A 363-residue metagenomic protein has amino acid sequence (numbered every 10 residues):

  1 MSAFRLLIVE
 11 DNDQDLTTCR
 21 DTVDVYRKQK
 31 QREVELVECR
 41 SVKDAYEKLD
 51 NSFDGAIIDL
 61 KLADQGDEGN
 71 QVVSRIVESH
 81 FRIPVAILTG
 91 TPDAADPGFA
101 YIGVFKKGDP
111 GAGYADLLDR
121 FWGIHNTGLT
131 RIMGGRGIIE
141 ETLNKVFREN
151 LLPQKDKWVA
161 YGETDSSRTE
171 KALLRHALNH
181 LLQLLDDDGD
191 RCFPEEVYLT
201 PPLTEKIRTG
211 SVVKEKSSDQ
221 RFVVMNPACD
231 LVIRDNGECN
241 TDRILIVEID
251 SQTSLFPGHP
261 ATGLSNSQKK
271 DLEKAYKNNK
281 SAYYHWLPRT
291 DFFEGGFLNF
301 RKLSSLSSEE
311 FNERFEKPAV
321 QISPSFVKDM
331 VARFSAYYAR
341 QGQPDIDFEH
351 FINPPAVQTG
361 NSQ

Functional and structural regions predicted by a protein language model:
M1, T17-R20, G134-E140, T253-Q363: C-terminal terminal-subdomain/extension
S2-V23: Conserved acidic segment of CheY-like receiver
V9-E10, C39, A56: Conserved sequence signature across two-component system core domains
K30-R40: Short hydrophobic/Thr-rich beta-strand motif most characteristic of the beta2 strand and flanking loop of CheY-like
V42-F81, G90-T91: Conserved phosphotransfer microenvironments
Q71, E78-S79, A86-T127: Alpha4 helix (beta4-alpha4-beta5 surface) of REC/receiver domains from two-component response regulators
G111-S218: Charge-rich interaction segments
D188-S307: Flexible loop/N-cap segments at domain edges
